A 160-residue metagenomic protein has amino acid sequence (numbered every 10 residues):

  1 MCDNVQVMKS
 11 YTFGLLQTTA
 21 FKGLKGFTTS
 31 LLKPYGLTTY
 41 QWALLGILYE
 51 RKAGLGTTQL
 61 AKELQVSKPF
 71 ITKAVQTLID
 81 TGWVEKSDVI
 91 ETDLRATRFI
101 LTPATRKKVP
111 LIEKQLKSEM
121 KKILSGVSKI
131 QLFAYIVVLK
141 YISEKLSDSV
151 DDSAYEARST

Functional and structural regions predicted by a protein language model:
M1-Q6, K114, S118, K129-T160: C-terminal regulatory/oligomerization modules of transcriptional regulators
M1-Y35, T81-W83: N-terminal leader segment of winged-helix/HTH proteins
Q17, L45-L48, L139: Hydrophobic structural patches
F21, K52, V109, S143-S147: A structural signal for well-ordered alpha-helices, especially hydrophobic packing surfaces of coiled-coils
K22, G26-F70: N-terminal helix-turn-helix DNA-binding core of bacterial DNA-binding proteins
S30, K73, T77, Y141: Alpha-helical DNA-recognition elements
Q76-V137: Charged, amphipathic alpha-helical coiled-coil/dimerization segments
